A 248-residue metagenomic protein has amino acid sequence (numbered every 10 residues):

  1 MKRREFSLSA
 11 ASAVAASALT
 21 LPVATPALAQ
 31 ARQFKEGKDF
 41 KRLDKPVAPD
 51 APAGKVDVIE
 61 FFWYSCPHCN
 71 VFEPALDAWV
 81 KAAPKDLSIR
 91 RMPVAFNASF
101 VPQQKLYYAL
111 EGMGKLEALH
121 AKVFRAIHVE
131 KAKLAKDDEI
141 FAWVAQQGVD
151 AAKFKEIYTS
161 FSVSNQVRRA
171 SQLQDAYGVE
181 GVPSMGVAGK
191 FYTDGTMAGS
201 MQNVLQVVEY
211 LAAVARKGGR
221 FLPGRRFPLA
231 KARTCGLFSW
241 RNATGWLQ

Functional and structural regions predicted by a protein language model:
K2-V101, A213-G224: Extracytoplasmic thiol/disulfide redox context detector
E5, Q146-G224: C-terminal cap of thioredoxin/glutaredoxin-like
F62-S65, V80-A83, L110-G114, I127-K131 (+5 more regions): Sec/Tat-exported extracytoplasmic proteins
A82-M113, E117-A145: Structural microenvironment flanking redox-active thiols in thiol-disulfide oxidoreductases
A230-A232, A243: Acidic, Ala/Val/Gly-enriched low-complexity intrinsically disordered segments
